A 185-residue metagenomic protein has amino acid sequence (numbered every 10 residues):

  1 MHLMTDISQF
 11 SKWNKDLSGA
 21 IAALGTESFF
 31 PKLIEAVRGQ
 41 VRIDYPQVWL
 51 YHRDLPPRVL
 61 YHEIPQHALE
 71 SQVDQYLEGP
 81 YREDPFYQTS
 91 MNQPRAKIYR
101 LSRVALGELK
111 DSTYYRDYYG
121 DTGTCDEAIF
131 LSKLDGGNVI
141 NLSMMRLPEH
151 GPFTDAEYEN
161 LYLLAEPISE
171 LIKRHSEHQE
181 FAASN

Functional and structural regions predicted by a protein language model:
H2-T5, S184-N185: Basic, alpha-helical nucleic-acid-binding regions used in initiation and control of genome expression
T5, K12-L24, S28, K32-N138 (+4 more regions): Regulatory input/activation interfaces that engage signals or partners
A156: A contiguous pocket-lining binding segment that forms or flanks enzyme active sites
K173-N185: Signal-transducing coiled-coil/dimerization helices and immediately adjacent hinge/linker segments that couple sensory
